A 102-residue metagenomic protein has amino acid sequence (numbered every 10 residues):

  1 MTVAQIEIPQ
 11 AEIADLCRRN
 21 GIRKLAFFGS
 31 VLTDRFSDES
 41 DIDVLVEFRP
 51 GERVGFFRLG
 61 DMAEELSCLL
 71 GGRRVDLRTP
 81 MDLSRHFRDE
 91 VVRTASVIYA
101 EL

Functional and structural regions predicted by a protein language model:
M1-K24, L32-D34, D38, R49-L102: Catalytic core of pol beta-like nucleotidyltransferases
F27: Conserved histidines in hydrophobic membrane contexts and catalytic metal-binding motifs
E39-V44: A short, structured beta-strand/loop element
